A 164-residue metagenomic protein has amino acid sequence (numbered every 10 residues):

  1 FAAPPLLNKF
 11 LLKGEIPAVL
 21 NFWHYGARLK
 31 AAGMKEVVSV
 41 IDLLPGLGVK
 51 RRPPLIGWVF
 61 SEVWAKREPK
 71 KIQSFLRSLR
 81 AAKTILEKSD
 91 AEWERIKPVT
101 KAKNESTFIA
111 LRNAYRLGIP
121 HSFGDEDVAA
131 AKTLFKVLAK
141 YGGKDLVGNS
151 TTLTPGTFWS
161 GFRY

Functional and structural regions predicted by a protein language model:
F1-A3: Short beta-strand-to-loop elements that line the ligand-binding cleft of bilobed periplasmic-binding protein-like
L6-K97: Pocket-lining segment of extracytoplasmic ligand-binding domains
L20, V38, S106, V147-G148: A generic structural-conservation signal
R28-L29, G46-L47, A114-R116, P155-W159: Short secondary-structure boundary/hinge segments and terminal tails
V59, K103-S106, Y164: Juxtamembrane/interfacial segments around transmembrane helices
F60, K66-R67, L117, H121 (+3 more regions): Generic structural "secondary-structure junction" signal
A65-G142: Secondary-structure end/capping motifs
K132-Y164: Conserved C-terminal helix/tail region of periplasmic/extracytoplasmic solute-binding proteins
